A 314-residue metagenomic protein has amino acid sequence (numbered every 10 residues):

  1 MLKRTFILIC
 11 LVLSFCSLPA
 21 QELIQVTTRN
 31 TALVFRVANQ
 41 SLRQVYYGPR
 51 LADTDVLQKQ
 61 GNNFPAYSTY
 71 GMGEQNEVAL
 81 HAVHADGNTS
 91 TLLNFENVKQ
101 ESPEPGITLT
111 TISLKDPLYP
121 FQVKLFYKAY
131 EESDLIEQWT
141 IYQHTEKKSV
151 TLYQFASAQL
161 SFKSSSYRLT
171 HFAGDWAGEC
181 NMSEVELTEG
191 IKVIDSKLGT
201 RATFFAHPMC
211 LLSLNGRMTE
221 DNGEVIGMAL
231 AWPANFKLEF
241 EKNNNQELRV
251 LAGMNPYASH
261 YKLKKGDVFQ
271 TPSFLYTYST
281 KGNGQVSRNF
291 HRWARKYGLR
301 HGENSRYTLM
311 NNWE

Functional and structural regions predicted by a protein language model:
M1-E22: Bacterial Sec-dependent N-terminal signal peptides
F15-C16, S41, S279: Hydrophobic alpha-helical membrane context
C16-S17, F35-V37: Short, low-complexity, intrinsically disordered N-terminal segments
E22-F35, S41-E241, Y257: Polysaccharide-binding surfaces and accessory modules of carbohydrate-active proteins
I141, K147-V150, L230-A294: Extended acidic/polar, glycine-enriched regions that form or flank non-catalytic beta-rich accessory modules
F155, P233, Y276, W313-E314: Active-site beta-loop-alpha junctions enriched in small/polar residues
Q270, V286-E314: An acidic-aromatic substrate-binding cleft motif
